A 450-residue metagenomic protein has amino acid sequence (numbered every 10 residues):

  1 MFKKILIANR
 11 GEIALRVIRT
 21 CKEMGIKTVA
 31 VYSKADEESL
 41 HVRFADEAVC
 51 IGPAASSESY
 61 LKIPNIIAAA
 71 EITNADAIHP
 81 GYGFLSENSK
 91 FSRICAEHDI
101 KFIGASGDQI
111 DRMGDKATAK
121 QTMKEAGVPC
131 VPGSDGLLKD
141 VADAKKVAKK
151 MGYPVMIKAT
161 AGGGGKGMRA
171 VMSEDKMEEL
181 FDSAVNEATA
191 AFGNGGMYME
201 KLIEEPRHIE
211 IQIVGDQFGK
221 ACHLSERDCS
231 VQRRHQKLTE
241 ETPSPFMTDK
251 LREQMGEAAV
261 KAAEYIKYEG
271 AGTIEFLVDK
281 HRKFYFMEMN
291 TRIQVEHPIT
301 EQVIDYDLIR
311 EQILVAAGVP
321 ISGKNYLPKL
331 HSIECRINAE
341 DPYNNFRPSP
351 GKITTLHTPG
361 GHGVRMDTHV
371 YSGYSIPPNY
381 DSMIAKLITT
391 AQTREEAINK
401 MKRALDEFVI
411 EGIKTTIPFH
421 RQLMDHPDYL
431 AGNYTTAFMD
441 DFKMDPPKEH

Functional and structural regions predicted by a protein language model:
M1-E125, L138-K146, E396: ATP-binding N-terminal substructure of ATP-dependent carboxylate-amine bond-forming enzymes
I7-E23, A48, E71-T73, G104 (+3 more regions): ATP-dependent carboxylate activation and anion-phosphoryl transfer catalytic cores that bind Mg-ATP to form
V29, H79, K101-I103, V131 (+3 more regions): Structural detector of well-ordered beta-strand residues that form the stable sheet scaffold of enzyme domains
E47-V49, D111, P129-L137, M168-R169 (+1 more regions): Structural signal for short hydrophobic segments within the conserved structured cores of catalytic domains across
T122-V131, Y153-P154: A polyampholytic, Gly/Pro-enriched intrinsically disordered region
V141-D143, V147, E174, P206: Catalytic core of soluble alpha/beta enzymes
K146-M156: Acidic/histidine-enriched active-site and ligand-binding environments that engage anionic O-linkages
A159: N-terminal nucleotide-binding beta1-loop-alpha1 segment
